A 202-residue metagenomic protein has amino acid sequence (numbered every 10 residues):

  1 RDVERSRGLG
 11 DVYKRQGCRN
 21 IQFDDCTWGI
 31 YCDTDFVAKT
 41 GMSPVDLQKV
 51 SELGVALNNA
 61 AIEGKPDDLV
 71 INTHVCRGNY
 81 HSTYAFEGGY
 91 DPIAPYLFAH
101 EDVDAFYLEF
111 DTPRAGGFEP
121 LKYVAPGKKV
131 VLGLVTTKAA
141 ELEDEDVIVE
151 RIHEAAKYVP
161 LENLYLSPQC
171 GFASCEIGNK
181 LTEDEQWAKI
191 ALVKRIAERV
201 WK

Functional and structural regions predicted by a protein language model:
R1, Q16-F23, I30, F98 (+1 more regions): Alpha/beta catalytic barrel-like cores
D2-L9: Single conserved hydrophobic/aromatic residue that forms the stacking wall/gate of nucleotide- or nucleobase-binding
S6, S43-D68, K189-R199: Alpha-helix-loop-beta-strand connector modules within alpha/beta enzyme cores
V12: Active-site loops and adjacent core secondary-structure elements that bind or stabilize anionic groups
G17-K49, H74-H81, S167-E176: Active-site-proximal loop/short-helix segments that contain or immediately flank catalytic acid/base residue(s)
S51-N58, A85-Y90, E109-G117: A general structural motif
D67-V75, K129-V130: Short beta-strand/loop segments at the ligand-binding rim of alpha/beta enzyme cores
P92-K202: Catalytic-face loop-and-helix region of soluble metabolic enzyme cores
